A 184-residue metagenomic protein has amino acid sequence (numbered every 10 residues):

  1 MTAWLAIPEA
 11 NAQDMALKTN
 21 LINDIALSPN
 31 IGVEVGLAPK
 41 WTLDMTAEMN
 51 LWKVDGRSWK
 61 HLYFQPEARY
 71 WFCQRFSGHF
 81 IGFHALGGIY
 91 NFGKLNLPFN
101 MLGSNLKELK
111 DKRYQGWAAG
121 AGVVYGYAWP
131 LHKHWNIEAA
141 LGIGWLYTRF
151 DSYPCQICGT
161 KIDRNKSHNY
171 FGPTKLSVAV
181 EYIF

Functional and structural regions predicted by a protein language model:
M1-W4: Bacterial N-terminal signal peptides
A6-A12: Sec/Tat signal peptide C-region and signal peptidase I cleavage site
D14, A26, H61, A118-G120 (+1 more regions): Membrane-spanning beta-strands of outer-membrane beta-barrel proteins
A16-D24: Short strand-turn segments of transmembrane beta-barrel domains in outer membranes, especially the first one or two
I22, R57, Y114-G116, N169-P173: Aromatic-acidic/polar surface patches that form glycan- and anion
N30-V33: A short acidic, amphipathic alpha-helical/loop segment
V35-A139, A179-Y182: Gram-negative (and chloroplast) outer-membrane scaffold detector with strong preference for beta-barrel transmembrane
H132-F184: Predominantly the C-terminal beta-signal and adjacent terminal strand-loop region of outer-membrane beta-barrel
